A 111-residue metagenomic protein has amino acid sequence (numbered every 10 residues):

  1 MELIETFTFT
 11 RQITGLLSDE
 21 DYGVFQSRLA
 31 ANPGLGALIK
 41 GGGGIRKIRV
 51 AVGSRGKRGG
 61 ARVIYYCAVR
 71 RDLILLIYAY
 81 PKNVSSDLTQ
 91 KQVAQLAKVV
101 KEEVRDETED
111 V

Functional and structural regions predicted by a protein language model:
M1-E20: Arg/Lys-rich, positively charged N-terminal/basic patches that mediate binding to nucleic acids
E5, D21, F25, G44 (+3 more regions): Amphipathic alpha-helical interface surfaces
Q12, R28, V99, E103: Residues that form generic nucleotide/phosphate-binding pockets
D19-E20, V24, A31, G44 (+1 more regions): Sequence/structural signature of beta-propeller domains
L35-A79, V84: Basic/aromatic recognition patch in beta-strand/loop cores that engages polyanionic ligands
C67-V111: Enriched for short, Lys/Arg-rich terminal
